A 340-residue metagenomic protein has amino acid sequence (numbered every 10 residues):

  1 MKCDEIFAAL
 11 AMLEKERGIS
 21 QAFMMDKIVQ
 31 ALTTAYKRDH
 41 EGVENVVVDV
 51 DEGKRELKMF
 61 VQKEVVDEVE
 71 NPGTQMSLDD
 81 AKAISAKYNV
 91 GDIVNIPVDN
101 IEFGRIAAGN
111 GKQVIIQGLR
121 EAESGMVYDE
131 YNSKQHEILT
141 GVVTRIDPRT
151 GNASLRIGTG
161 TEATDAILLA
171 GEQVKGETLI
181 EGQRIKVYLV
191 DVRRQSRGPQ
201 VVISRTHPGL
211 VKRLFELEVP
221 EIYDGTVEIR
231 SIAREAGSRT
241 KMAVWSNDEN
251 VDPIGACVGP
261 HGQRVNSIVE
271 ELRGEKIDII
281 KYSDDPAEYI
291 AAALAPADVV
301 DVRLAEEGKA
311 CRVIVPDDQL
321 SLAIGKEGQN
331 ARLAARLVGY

Functional and structural regions predicted by a protein language model:
M1-Y340: RNA-contacting regions in translation and RNA-metabolism proteins, encompassing KH/S1 modules where present
